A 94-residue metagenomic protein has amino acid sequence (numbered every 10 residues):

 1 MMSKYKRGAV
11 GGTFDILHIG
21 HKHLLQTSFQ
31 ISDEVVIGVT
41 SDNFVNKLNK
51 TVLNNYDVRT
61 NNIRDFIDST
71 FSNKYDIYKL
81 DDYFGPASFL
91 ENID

Functional and structural regions predicted by a protein language model:
M1-D94: Nucleotidyltransferase catalytic core that binds NTPs
